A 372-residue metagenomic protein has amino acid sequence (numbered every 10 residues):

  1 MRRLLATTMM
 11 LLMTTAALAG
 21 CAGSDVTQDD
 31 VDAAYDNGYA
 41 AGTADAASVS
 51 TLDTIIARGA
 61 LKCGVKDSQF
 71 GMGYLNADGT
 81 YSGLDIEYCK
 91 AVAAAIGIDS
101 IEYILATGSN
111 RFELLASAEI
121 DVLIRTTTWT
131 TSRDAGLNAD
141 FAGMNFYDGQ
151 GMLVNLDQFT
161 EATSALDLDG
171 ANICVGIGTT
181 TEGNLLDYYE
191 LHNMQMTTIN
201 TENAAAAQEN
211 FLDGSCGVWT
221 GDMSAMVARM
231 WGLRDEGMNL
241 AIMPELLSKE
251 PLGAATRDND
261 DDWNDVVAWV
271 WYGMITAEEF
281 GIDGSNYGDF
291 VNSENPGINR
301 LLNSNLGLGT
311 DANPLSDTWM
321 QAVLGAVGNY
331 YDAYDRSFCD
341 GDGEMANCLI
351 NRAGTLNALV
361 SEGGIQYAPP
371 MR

Functional and structural regions predicted by a protein language model:
M1-D45: Secretory targeting signatures
G38, G42-R58: Bacterial Sec-exported substrate-binding components of ABC uptake systems
V49, I56-R125, Y330, L359: Extracytoplasmic small-molecule ligand-binding "clamshell" domains of the periplasmic binding protein/Venus flytrap
K62-G71, G79-A95, D148-A206: Bilobed "Venus flytrap"/periplasmic-binding protein-like clamshell domains and structurally analogous long
K90, A94, I101-D167, S224-L246 (+1 more regions): Acidic, polar ligand-binding/catalytic clefts
V92, L115-A116, L168, A207-L212 (+2 more regions): Hydrophobic residues within well-ordered alpha-helices
A94-A95, L156-F159, N172, T179 (+3 more regions): Extended ligand-binding regions for polar small-molecule ligands
L308-R372: C-terminal functional modules
